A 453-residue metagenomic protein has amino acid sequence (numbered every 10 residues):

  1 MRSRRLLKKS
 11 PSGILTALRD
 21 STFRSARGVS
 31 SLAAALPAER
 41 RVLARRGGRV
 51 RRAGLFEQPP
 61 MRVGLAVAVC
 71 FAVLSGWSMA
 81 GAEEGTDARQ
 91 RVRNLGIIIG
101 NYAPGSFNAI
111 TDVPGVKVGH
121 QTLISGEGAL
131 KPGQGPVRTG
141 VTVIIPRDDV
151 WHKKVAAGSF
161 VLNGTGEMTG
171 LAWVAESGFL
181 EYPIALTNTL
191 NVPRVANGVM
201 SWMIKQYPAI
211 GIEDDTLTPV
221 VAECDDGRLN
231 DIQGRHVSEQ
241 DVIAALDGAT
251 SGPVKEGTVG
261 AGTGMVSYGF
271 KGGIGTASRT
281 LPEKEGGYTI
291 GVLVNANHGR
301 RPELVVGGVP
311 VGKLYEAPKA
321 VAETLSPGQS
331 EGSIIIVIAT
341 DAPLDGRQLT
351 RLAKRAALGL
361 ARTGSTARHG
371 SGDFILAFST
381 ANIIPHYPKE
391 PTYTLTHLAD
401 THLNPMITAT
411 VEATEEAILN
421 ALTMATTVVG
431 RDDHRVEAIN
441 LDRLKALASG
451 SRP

Functional and structural regions predicted by a protein language model:
S3, S10-S12, S21, S25 (+2 more regions): Serine residues within intrinsically disordered or low-complexity segments
R5-S10, S21-T22, R41-L43, L55-P59: N-terminal amphipathic/hydrophobic targeting modules at extreme N-termini, encompassing cleavable Sec/SRP-type signal
L36-P37, R46-R52: Compositionally biased, low-complexity flexible segments
V50-A66: Bacterial N-terminal signal peptides that target proteins for export
G64-G76: Bacterial N-terminal signal peptides
S78-A82: Boundary at the C-terminal end of the N-terminal hydrophobic targeting segment
E83-P453: Alpha/propeptide regions of enzymes that mature by internal proteolysis
